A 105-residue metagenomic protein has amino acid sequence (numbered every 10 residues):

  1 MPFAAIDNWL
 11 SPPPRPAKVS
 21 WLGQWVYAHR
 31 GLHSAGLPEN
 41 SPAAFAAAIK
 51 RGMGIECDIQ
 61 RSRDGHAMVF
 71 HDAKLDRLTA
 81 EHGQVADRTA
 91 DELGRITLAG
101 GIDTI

Functional and structural regions predicted by a protein language model:
M1-I105: Phosphate-group recognition and catalysis centered on beta-loop-alpha active-site segments
